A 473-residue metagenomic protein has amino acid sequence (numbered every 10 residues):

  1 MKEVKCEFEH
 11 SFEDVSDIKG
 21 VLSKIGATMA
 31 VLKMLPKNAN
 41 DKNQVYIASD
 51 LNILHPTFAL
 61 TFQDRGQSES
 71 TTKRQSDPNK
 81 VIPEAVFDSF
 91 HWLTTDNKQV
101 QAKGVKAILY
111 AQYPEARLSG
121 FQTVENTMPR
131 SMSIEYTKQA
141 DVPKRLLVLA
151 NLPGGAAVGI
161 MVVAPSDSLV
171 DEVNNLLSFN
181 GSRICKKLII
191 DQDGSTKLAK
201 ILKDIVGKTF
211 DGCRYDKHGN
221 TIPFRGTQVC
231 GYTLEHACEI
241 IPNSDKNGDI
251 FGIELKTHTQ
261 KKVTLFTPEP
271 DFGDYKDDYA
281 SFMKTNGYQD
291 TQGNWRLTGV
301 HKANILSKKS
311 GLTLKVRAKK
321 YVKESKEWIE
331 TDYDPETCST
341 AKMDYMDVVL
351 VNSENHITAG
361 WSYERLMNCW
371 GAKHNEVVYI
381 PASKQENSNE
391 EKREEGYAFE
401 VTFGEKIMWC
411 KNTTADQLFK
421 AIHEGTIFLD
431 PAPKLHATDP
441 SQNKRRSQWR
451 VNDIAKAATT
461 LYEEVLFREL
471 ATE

Functional and structural regions predicted by a protein language model:
M1-D249, T257-E473: Nucleic-acid endonuclease domains
G252: Short hydrophobic-acidic sequence motifs that mark active-site Asp/Glu residues
